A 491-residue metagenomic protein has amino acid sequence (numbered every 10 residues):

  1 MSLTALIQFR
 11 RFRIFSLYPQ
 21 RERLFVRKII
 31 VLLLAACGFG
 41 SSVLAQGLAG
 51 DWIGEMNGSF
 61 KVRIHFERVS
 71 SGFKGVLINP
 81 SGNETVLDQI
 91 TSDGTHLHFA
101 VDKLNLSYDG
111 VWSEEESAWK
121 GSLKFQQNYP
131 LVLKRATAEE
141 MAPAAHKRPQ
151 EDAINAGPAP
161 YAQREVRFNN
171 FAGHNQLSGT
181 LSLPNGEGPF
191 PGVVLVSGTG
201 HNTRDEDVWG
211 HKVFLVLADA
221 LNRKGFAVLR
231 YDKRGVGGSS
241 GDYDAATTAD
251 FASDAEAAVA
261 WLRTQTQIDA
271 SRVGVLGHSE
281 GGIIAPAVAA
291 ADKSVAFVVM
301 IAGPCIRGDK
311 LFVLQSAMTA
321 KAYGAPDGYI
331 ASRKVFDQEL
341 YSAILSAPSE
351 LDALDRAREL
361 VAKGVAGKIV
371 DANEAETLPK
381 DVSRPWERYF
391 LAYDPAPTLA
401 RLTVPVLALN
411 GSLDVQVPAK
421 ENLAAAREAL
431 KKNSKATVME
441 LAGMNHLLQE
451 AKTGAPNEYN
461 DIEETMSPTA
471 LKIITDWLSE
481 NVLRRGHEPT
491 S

Functional and structural regions predicted by a protein language model:
Q46-E114, A118-Q127, P160, V166: Central antiparallel beta-sheet cores of small beta-barrel/beta-sandwich binding domains
A142-G188: N-terminal cap/lid segment of alpha/beta-hydrolase-fold proteins
G188-F190, T199-R223, G308, V415-Q416: Short substrate-entry loop that stabilizes the transition state in hydrolases
V216-G238: Conserved alpha/beta-hydrolase
A245-T266: Alpha/beta-hydrolase active-site loop
V299-R401: Accessory cap/linker subdomain of secreted extracellular hydrolases
L402, A408-N410: Short beta-strand/loop motif that positions the catalytic acidic residue of the alpha/beta-hydrolase fold
V404, P418-A429: Short alpha-helix in the alpha/beta-hydrolase fold that links the catalytic acid
